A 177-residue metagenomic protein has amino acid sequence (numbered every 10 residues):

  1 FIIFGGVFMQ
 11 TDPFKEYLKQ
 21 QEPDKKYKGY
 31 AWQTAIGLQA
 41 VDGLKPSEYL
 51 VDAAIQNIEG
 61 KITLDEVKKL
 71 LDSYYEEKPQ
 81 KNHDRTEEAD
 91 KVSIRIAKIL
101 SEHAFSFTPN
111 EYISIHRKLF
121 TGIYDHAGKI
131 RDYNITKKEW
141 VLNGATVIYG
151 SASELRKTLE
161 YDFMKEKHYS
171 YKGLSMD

Functional and structural regions predicted by a protein language model:
F1-D177: FIC/Doc superfamily catalytic core
